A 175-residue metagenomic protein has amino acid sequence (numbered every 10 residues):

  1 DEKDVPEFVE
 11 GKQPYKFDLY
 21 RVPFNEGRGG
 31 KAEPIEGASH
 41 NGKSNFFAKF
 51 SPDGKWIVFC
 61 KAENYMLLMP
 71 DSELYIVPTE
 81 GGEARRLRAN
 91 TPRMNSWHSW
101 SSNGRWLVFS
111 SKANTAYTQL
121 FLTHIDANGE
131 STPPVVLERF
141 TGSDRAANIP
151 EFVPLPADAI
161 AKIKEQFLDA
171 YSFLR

Functional and structural regions predicted by a protein language model:
D1-R175: Sequence signature of WD/YWTD-type beta-propeller architectures
